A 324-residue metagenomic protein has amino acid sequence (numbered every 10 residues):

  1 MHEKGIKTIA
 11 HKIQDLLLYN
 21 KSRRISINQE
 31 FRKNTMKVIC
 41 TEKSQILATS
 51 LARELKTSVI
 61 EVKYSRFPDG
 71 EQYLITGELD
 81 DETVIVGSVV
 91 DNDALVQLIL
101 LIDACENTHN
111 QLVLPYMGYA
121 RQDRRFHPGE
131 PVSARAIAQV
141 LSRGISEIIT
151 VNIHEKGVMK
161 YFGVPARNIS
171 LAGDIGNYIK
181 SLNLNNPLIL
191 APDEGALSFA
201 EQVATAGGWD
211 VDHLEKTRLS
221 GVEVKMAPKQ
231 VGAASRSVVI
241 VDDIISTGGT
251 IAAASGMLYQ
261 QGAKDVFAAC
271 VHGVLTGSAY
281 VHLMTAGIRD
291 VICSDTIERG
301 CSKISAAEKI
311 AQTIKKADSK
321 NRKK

Functional and structural regions predicted by a protein language model:
M1-K324: PRPP-associated nucleotide enzymes
